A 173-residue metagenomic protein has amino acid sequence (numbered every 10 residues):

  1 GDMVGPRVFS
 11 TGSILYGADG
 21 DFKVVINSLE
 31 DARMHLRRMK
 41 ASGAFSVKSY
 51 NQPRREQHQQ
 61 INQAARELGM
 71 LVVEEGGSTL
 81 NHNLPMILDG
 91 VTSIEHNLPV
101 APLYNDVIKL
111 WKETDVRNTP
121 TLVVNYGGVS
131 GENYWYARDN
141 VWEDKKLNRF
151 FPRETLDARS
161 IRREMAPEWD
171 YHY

Functional and structural regions predicted by a protein language model:
G1-V4, F9, V24-F45, R55: Alpha-helical scaffold segments that flank or form the walls of functional sites
G5-F22, Q59, T155-R163: N-terminal small/glycine-rich loop or linker at the start of catalytic domains across soluble metabolic enzymes
V8-G12, V47-S49, V72-E74, I94-E95 (+1 more regions): Hydrophobic faces of well-ordered beta-strands that scaffold small-molecule active sites in alpha/beta enzyme cores
G17-R33, V73, S78: Active-site mouth loops of central-metabolism enzymes
D31-H35, S49, N62, L71: Proteins synthesized as precursors that undergo proteolytic processing into mature forms
H35-P53, P99-Y173: Active-site neighborhoods of metal-dependent hydrolases
G43, R66-M70, I87-I94, E113-R117: Glycine-enriched alpha-helix->loop->beta-strand junction motifs that scaffold or abut catalytic
H58-I61, A65, V107: Aromatic/hydrophobic pocket-lining residues that form π-stacking "cages" and hydrophobic walls in ligand
